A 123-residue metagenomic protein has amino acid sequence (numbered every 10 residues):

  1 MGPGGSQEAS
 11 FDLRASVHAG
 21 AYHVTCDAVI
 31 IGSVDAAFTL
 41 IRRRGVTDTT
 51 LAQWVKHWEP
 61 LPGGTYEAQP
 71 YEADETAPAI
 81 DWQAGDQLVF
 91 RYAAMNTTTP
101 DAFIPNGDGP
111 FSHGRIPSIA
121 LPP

Functional and structural regions predicted by a protein language model:
M1-T25, V29-I31, D74-P78, W82-P123: Proprotein-processing/basic-patch segments
D35-P100: Aromatic- and Gly/Pro-enriched, solvent-exposed loop/edge beta-strand patches characteristic of beta-rich domains
